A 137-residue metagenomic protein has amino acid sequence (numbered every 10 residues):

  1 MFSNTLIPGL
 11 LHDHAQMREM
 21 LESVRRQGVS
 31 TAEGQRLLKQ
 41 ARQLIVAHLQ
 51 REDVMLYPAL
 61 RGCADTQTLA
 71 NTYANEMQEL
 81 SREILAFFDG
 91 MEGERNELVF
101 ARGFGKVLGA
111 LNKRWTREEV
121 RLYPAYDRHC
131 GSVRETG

Functional and structural regions predicted by a protein language model:
M1-G137: Small-residue-biased structural context
